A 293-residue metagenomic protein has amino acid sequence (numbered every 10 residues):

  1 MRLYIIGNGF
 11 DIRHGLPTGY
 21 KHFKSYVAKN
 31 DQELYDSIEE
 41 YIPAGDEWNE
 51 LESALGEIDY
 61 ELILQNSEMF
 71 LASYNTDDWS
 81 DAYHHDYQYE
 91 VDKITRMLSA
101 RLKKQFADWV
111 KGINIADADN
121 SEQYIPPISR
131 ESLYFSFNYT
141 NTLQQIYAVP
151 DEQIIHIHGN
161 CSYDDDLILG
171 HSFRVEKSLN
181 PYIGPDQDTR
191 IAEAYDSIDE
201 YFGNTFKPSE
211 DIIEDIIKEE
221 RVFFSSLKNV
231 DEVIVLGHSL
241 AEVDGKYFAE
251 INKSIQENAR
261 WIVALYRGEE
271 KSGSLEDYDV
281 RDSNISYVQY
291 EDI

Functional and structural regions predicted by a protein language model:
M1-D36: An N-terminal structural lobe/cap that precedes and organizes the functional/catalytic core across diverse proteins
R2-H14, E219-I293: SIR2/sirtuin-family catalytic core signature
I6, S25-Y26, G159-N160, E291-D292: Conserved beta-strand -> loop -> alpha-helix junction used to position metal-binding or nucleic-acid-contacting
P17-K24, P150-E152, E250-I251: Short secondary-structure boundary/capping segments
F23, L51, L143, I251 (+1 more regions): Hydrophobic packing residues within well-ordered alpha-helices of enzyme cores
S25-I42, W261-E269: Short, conserved aromatic-histidine micro-motifs
D36-Y201: Extended, H/D-rich, highly charged conserved domains that either
N114-Q123, P208-S225: A Trp-anchored, charged/polar loop motif used as the substrate-binding/catalytic surface of acyl/ester-handling
